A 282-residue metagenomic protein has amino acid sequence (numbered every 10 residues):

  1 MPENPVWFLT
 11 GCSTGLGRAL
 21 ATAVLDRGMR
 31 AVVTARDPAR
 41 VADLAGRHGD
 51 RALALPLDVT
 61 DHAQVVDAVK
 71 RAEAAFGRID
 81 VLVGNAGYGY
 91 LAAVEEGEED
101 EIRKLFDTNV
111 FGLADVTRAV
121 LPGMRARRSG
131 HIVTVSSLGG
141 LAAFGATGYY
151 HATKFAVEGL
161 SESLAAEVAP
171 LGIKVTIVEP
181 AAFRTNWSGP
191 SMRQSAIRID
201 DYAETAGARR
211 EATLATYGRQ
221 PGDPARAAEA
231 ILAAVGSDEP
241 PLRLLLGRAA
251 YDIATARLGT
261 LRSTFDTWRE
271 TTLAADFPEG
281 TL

Functional and structural regions predicted by a protein language model:
S13-G15, D37: Conserved glycine-rich cofactor-binding loop
R27-D43: Conserved glycine-rich Rossmann-like NAD(P)H-binding loop of the short-chain dehydrogenase/reductase
L57-D67, E99: The beta1-alpha1 cofactor-binding region of Rossmann-like NAD(H)/NADP(H)-dependent oxidoreductases
A93-V94, E98-R103: Substrate-binding pocket helix/loop in short-chain dehydrogenase/reductase
T117, T153: Active-site helix of classical SDR
S137: Residue(s) in the substrate-gating loop at a strand-loop-helix junction that position the organic substrate next
P170-P241: SDR active-site lid
